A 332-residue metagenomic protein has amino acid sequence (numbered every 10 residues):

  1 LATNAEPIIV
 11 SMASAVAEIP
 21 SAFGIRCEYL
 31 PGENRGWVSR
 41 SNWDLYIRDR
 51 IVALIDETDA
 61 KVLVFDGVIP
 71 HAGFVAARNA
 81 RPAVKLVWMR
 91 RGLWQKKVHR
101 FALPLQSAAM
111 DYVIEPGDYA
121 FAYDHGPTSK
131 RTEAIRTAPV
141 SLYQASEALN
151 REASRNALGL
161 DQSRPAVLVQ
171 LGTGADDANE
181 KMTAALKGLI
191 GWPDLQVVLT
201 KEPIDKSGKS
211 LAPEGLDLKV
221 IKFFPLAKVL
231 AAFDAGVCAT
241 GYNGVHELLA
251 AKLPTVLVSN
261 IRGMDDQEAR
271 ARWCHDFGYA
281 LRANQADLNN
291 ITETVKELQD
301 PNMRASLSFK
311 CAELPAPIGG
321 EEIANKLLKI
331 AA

Functional and structural regions predicted by a protein language model:
T3-A53: Conserved nucleotide-sugar phosphate-binding/catalytic loop shared by glycosyltransferases and other
V52-P70: Short N-terminal targeting/anchoring amphipathic segment
R91, Q95-V98, L103-T173: A nucleotide-sugar donor-handling region in carbohydrate enzymes
L149-A235: Donor-nucleotide binding loops and adjacent catalytic segments primarily of GT-B fold Leloir glycosyltransferases
A231-G244, L253: Acidic donor-binding loop of glycosyltransferase active sites
G244-T292: Catalytic binding pocket for nucleotide-activated donors in carbohydrate/polymer assembly enzymes
L281, A286-L314: Conserved donor-nucleotide binding/catalytic region of nucleotide-linked donor-dependent transferases
K296-E297, A316-A332: C-terminal alpha-helical cap of glycosyltransferases
